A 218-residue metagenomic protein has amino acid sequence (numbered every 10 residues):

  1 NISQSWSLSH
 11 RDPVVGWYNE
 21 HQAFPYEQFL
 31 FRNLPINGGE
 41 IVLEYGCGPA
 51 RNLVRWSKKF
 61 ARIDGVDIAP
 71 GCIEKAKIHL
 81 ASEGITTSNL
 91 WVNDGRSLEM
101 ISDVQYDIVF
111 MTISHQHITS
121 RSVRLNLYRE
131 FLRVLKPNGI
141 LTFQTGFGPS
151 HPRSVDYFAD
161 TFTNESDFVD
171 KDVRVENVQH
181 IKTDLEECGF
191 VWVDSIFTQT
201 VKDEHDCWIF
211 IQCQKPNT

Functional and structural regions predicted by a protein language model:
N1-G38, G48-F60, V66-L98, R121-S122 (+1 more regions): Class I (Rossmann-like) S-adenosyl-L-methionine-dependent methyltransferase catalytic domain, capturing the SAM-binding
E40, A61, D107: Conserved acidic residues
Y45: Conserved beta-strand/loop positions that form the S-adenosyl-L-methionine
E99-V109: A short acidic, Gly/Pro-enriched loop at the edge of an enzyme's catalytic core that lines a small-molecule cofactor
I108-S122: A short SAM/SAH-binding and catalytic strip from SAM-dependent methyltransferases
L125-P137: A short glycine-rich, Lys/Arg-flanked "PGG" loop and its adjoining helix->strand segment in the class I
P216-T218: Short loop segments at secondary-structure junctions
